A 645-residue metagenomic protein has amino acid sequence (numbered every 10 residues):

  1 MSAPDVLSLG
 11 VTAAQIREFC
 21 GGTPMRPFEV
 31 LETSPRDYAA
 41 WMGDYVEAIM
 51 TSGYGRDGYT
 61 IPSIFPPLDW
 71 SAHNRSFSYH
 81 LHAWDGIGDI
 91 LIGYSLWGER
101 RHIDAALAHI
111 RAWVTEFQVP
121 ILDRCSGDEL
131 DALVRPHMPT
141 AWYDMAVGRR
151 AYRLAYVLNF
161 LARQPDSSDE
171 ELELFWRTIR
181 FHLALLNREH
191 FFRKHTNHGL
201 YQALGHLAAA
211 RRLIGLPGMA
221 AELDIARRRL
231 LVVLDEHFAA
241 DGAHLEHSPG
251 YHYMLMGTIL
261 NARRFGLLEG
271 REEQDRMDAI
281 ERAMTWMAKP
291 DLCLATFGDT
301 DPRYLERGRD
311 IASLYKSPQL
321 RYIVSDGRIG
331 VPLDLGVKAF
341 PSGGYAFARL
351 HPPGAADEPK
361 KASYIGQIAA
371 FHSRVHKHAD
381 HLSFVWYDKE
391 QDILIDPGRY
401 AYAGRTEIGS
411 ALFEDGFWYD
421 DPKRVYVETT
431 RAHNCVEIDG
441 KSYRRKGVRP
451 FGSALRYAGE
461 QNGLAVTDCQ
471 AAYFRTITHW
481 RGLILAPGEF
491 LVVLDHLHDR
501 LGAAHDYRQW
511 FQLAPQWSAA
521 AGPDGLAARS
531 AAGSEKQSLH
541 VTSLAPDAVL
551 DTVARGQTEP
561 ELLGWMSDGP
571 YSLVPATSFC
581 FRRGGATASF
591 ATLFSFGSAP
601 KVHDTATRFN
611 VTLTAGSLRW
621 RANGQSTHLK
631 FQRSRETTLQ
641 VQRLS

Functional and structural regions predicted by a protein language model:
M1-T60: Extreme N-terminal leader/anchor segments
Y54-H80, L91-W97, H372: Asp/Glu-centered strand-loop micro-motifs enriched in Gly/Pro and often flanked by an aromatic residue
N74-M277: Aromatic-lined, polymer-binding surfaces characteristic of secreted/periplasmic polysaccharide-degrading enzymes
R150, R349, W480-L483: Short, cationic motifs built from Arg/Lys/His that form the positively charged side of catalytic pockets
T196, T300, R405-S645: CBM-like, beta-strand-rich accessory domains located in the C-terminal region of large, secreted polysaccharide-active
A239, A243-L394, G584-G585, S589 (+2 more regions): Carbohydrate-active enzyme catalytic cores, enriched for enzymes that act on polyanionic acidic polysaccharides
G354, S373, Y400-Y402, Y473 (+1 more regions): Short, surface-exposed beta-strand-loop junctions and turns on beta-sheet-rich folds
L394-P397, A403-T406: Cytochrome P450 core scaffold surrounding the K-helix E-X-X-R motif and the conserved "meander" helix-loop region
